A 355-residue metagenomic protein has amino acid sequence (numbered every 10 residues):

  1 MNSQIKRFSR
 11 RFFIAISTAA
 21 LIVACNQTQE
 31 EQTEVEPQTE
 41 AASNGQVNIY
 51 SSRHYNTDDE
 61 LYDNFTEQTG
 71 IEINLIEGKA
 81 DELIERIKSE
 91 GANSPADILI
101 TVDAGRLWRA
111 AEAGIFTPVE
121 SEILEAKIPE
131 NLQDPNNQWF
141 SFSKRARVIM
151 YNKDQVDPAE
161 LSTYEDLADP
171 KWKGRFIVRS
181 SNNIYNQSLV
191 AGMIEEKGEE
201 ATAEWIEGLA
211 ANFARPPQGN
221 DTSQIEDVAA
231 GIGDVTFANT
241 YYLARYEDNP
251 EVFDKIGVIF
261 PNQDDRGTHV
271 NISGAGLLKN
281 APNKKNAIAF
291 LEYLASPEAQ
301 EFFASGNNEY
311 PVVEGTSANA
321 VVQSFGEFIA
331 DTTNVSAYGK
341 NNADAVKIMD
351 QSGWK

Functional and structural regions predicted by a protein language model:
I22-A24: C-terminal motif of bacterial Sec signal peptides marking the signal peptidase cleavage site
Q27, P37-R109, K355: Early extracytoplasmic/lumenal segment of secretory-pathway proteins
S94-L99, T117-Y151, E165, R175-V178: A structural signal for short loop-to-beta-strand junctions that line the ligand-binding cleft of periplasmic/secreted
A110-P118, E130-N137, Y246-P261: Ligand-binding "clamshell"
M150-Q155, V270-N283, F302: A bilobed periplasmic-binding-protein/Venus flytrap-type ligand-binding module shared by bacterial periplasmic
G174-S181, Y293-S317: Periplasmic-binding protein-like
S181, Y185, G192, E196-P261: Ligand-binding pocket segment of bilobal, Venus flytrap-like solute-binding proteins
E200, E309-K355: An extracytoplasmic/periplasmic, membrane-proximal ligand-sensing/linker region
